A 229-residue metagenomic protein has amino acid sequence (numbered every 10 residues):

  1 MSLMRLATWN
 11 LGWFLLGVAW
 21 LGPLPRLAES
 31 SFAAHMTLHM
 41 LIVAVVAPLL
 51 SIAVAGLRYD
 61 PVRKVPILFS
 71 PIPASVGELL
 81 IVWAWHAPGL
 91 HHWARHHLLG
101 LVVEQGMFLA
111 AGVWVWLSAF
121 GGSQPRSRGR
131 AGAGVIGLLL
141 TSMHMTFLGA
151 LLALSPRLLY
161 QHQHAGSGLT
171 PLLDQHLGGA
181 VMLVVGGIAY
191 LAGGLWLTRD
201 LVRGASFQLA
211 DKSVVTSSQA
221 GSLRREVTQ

Functional and structural regions predicted by a protein language model:
M1-Q229: Alpha-helical membrane segments of multi-pass proteins
